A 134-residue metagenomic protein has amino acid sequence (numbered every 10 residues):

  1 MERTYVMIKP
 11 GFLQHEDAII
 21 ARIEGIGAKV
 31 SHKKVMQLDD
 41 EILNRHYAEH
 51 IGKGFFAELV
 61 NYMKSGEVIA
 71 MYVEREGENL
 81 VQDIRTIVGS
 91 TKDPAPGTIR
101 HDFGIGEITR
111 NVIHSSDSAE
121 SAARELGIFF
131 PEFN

Functional and structural regions predicted by a protein language model:
M1-N134: Non-catalytic terminal and connector segments of soluble metabolic enzymes
